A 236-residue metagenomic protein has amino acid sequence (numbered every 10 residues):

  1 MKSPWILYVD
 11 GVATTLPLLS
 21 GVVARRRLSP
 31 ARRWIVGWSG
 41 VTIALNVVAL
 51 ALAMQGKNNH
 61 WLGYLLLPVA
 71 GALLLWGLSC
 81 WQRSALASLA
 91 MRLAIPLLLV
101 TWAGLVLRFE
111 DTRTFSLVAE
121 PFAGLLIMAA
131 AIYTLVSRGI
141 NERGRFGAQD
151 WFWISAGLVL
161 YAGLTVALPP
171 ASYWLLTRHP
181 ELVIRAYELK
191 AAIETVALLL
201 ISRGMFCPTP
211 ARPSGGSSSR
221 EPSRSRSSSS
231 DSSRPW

Functional and structural regions predicted by a protein language model:
M1-W236: Terminal, non-globular segments
